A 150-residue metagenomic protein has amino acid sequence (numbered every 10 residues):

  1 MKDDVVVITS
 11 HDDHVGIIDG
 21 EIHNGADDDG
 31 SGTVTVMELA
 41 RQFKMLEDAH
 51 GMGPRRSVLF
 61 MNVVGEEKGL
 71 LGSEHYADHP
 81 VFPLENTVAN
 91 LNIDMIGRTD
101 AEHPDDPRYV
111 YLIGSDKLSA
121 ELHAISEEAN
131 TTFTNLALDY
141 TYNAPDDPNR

Functional and structural regions predicted by a protein language model:
M1-D3, G51: Short, solvent-exposed loop/turn segments that connect beta-strands within catalytic domains and beta-strand-rich
K2, V63-R150: Metal-dependent peptidase/peptidase-like ectodomains
V5, S57, Y109: A residue-level signal for beta-strand positions that form part of recognition/binding surfaces within mature
V6, E38-R41, H75, E128: Residue-level signal for well-ordered alpha-helical scaffold segments within enzymatic catalytic domains
I8-L70: Alpha-helical metal-binding/catalytic segments enriched in His/Glu/Asp
